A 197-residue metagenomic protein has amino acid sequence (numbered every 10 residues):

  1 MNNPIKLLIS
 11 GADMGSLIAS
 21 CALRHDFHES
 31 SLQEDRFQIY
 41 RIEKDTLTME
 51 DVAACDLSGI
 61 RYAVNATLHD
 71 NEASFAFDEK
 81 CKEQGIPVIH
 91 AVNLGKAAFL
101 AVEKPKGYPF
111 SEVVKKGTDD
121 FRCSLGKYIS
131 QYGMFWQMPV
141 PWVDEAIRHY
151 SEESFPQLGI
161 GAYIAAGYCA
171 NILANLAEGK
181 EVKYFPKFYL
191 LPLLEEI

Functional and structural regions predicted by a protein language model:
M1-R24, S31-Q33: Glycine-rich adenosine-cofactor-binding loop
N3-P4, D13, N175-I197: Phosphate-binding loop/pocket of nucleotide- and phosphate-handling active sites
L8, I60-I160: E1/E1-like adenylate-forming module used to activate ubiquitin-like modifiers and sulfur-carrier proteins
C21-H25, E79, N175: Short, well-ordered alpha-helices that flank and scaffold nucleotide-derived cofactor binding pockets
S30-E43: NAD(P)-binding Rossmann-fold cofactor-contacting core
T46: S-adenosyl-L-methionine
E50-S58: Short amphipathic alpha-helix with an adjacent loop that forms part of the alpha/beta core around
G107, A165-K183: Oxidoreductase and adenylate-handling cofactor-binding alpha/beta cores
